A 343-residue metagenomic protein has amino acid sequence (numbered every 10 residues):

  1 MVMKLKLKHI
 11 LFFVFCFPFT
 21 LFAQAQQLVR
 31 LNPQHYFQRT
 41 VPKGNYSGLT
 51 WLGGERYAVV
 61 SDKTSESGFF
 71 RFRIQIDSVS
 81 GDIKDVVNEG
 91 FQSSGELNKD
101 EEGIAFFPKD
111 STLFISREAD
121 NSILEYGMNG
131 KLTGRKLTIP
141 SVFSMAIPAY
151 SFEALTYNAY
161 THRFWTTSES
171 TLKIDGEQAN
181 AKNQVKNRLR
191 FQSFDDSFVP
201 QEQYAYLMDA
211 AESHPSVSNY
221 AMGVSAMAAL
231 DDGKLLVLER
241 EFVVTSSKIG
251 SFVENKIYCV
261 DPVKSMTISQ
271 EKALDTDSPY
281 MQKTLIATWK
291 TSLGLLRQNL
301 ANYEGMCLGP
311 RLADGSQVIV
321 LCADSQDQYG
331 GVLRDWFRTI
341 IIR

Functional and structural regions predicted by a protein language model:
M1-Q27: Bacterial Sec-dependent N-terminal signal peptides
Q24-R343: Sequence/structural signature of beta-propeller domains
